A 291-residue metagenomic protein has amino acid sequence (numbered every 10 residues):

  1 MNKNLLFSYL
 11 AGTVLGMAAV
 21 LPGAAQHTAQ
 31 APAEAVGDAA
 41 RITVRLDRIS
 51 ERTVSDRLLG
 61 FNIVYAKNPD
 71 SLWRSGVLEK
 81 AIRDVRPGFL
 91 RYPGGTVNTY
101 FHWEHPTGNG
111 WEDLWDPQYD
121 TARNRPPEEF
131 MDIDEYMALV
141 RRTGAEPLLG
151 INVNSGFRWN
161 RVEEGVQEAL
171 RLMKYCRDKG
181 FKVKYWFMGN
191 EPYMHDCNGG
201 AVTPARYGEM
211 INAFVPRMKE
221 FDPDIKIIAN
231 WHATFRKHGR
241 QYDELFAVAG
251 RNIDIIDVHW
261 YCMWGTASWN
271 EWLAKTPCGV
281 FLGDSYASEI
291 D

Functional and structural regions predicted by a protein language model:
M1-L5: Positively charged n-region of N-terminal signal peptides that target proteins for export
S8-A19: Bacterial N-terminal signal peptides
A18, V248-A249, F281: Hydrophobic, well-ordered secondary-structure scaffolds
G23-M188, P192-H238, A247-I255, A287: Non-catalytic accessory regions flanking glycosidase/transglycosidase catalytic cores in CAZymes
P126-E129, M263-D291: Glycoside hydrolase catalytic-domain groove-lining segments
V258: Histidine-centered catalytic micro-motifs
